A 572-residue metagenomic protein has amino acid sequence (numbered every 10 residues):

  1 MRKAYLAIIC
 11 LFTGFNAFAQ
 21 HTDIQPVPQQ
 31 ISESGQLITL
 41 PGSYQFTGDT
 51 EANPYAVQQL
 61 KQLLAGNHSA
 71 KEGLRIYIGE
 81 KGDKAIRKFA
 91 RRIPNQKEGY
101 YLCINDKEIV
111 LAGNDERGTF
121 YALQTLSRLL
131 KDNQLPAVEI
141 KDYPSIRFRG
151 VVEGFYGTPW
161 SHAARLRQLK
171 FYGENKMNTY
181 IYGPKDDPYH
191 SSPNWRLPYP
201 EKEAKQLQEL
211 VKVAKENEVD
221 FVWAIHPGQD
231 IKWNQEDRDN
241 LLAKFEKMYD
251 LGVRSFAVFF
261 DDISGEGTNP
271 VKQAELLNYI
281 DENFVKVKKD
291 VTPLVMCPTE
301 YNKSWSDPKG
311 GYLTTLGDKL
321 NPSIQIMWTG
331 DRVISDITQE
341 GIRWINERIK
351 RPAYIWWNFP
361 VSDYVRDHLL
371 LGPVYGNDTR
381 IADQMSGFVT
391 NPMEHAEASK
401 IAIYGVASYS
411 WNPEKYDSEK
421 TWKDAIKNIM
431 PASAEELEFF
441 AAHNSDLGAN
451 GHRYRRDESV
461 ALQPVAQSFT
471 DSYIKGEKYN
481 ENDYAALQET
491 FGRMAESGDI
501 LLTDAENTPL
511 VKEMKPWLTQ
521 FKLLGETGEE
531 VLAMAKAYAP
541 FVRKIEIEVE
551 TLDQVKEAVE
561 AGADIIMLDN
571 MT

Functional and structural regions predicted by a protein language model:
M1-D23: Bacterial Sec-dependent N-terminal signal peptides
A17-D106, N114, D132-I140: Acidic, contiguous N-terminal accessory segments
F89, P94-D237, K244, D250-R254 (+1 more regions): Feature activates predominantly on carbohydrate-active enzymes
W160-F171, D237-K247, Y312, T338 (+3 more regions): Short, acidic/polar
E218-F221, V291-P293, K350-I355, Y538-E546 (+1 more regions): Short beta-strand/loop segments at the ligand-binding rim of alpha/beta enzyme cores
L251-R254, I263-T421: Catalytic-core regions of glycoside hydrolase
S418-A533, A537: C-terminal functional modules
E529-M571: Glycine- and Gly-Pro-enriched alpha-helical subdomains that act as flexible, kink-prone "lid/hinge" or packing modules
